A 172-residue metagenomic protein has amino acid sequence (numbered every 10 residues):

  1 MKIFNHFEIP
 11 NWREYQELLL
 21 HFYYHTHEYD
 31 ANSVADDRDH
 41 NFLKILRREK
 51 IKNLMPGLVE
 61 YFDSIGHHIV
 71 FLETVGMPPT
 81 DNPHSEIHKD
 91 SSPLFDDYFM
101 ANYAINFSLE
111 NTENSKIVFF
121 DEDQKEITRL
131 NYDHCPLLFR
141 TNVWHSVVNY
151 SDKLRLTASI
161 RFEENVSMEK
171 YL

Functional and structural regions predicted by a protein language model:
M1-V75, H84: Non-heme Fe(II)/2-oxoglutarate
N5-N11, L109, I160-E164: Short beta-strand-to-loop capping motifs
Y61-I65, S92-F99, T128-L130, V148-S151: A general structural signal for short secondary-structure junctions and capping/turn motifs
F71-M100: Conserved short histidine dyad/triad with adjacent acidic residue
K89, L109-N111, N149: Non-cytosolic beta-sheet module surface loops
D96-N114, R161: Short, conserved beta-strand element in jelly-roll/cupin
V118-L172: Catalytic core of Fe(II)/2-oxoglutarate
